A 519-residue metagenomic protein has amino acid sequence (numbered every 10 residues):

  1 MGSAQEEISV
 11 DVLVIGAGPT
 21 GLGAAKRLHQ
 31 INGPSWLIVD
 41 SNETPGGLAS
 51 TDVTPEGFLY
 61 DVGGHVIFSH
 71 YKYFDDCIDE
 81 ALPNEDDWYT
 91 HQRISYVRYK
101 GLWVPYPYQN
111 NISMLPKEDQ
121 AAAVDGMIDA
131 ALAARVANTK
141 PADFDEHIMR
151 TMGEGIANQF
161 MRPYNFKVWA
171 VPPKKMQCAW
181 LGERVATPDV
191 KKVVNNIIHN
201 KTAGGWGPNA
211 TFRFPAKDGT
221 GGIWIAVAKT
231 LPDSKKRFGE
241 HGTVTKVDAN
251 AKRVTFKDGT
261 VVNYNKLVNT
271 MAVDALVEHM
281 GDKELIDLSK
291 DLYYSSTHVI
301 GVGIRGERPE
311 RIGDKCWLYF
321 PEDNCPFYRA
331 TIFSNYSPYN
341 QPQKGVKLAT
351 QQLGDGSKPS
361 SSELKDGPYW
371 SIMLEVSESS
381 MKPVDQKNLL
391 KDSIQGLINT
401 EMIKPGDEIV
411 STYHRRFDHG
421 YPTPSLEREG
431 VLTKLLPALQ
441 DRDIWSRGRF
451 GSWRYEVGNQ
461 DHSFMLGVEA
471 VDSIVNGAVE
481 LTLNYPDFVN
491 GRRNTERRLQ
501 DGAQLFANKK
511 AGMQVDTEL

Functional and structural regions predicted by a protein language model:
E7-I38: N-terminal Rossmann-like FAD-binding beta1-loop-alpha1 element of flavoenzymes
I8-V10, K257-K266: Core beta-strand elements of the Rossmann-like FAD/NAD(P) dinucleotide-binding domain in flavoenzyme oxidoreductases
T20, T44, D274: Conserved Rossmann-like nucleotide-cofactor binding loop
H29-P55: Glycine-rich FAD pyrophosphate-binding loop
E56-V136: Dinucleotide-binding Rossmann-like beta1-alpha1 core, especially the glycine-rich loop that anchors the ADP
I112-S113, Q120-K252, T270: Active-site/ligand-binding neighborhood in enzyme catalytic cores
Y264-K266, T270-W445, S452-E456, D461-L466 (+2 more regions): C-terminal segments that line or cap access tunnels to active or ligand-binding sites in enzymes and enzyme-associated
R416, I474-L519: Active-site-proximal substrate-binding core of FAD-dependent oxidoreductases
